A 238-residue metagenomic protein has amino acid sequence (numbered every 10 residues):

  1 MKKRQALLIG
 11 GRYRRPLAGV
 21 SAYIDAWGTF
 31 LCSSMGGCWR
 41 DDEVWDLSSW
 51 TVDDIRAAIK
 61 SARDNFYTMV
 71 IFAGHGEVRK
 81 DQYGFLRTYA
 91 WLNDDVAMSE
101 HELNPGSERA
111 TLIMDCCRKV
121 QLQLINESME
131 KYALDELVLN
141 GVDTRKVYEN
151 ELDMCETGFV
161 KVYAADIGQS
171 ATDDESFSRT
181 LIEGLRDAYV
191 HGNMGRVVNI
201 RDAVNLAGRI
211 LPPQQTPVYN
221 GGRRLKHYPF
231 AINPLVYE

Functional and structural regions predicted by a protein language model:
M1-E238: Cysteine endopeptidase catalytic domains of the caspase/legumain-like
